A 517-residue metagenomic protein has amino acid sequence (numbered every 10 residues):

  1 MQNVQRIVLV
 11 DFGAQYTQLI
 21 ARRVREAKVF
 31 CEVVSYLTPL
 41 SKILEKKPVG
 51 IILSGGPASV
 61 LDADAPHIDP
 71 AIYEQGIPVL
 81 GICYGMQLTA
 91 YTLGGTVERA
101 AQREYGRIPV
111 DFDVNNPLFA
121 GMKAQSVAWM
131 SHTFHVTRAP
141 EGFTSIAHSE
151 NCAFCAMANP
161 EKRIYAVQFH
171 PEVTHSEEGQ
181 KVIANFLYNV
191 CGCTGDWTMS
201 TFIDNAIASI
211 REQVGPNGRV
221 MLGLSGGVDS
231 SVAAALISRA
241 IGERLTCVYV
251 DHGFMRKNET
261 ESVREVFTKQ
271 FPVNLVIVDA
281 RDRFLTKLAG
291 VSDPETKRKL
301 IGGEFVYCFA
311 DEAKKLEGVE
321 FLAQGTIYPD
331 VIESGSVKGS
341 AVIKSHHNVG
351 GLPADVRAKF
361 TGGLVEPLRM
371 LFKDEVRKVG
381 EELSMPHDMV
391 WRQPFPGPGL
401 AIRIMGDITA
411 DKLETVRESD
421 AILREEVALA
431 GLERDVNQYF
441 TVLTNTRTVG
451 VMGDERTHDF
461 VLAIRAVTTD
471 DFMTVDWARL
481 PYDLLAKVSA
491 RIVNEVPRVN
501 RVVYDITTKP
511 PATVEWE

Functional and structural regions predicted by a protein language model:
M1-G50, P57-A63, H67-I68, Y73-Q75 (+2 more regions): RNA-binding accessory domains that recognize and position tRNA/RNA substrates
S54-P57, I327: Short glycine-/small-residue-rich Rossmann-like dinucleotide-binding loops
G81, G85, A90: Gly/Ala-rich beta-loop-alpha elbow adjacent to hydrolase catalytic centers
G85, E172, I327-Y328: Catalytic metal-binding/acid-base residues of hydrolase active sites
